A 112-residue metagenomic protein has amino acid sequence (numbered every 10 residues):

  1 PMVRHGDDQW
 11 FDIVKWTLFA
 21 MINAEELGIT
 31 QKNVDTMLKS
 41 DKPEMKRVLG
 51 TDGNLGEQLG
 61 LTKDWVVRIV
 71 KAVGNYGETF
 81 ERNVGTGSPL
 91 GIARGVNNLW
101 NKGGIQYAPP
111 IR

Functional and structural regions predicted by a protein language model:
P1-V67, N75, N101-R112: Extended ligand-binding regions for polar small-molecule ligands
L61-I92: C-terminal capping/gating helix-and-loop segments adjacent to ligand/active sites or protein-protein/ligand interfaces
N83-R112: Conserved C-terminal helix/tail region of periplasmic/extracytoplasmic solute-binding proteins
